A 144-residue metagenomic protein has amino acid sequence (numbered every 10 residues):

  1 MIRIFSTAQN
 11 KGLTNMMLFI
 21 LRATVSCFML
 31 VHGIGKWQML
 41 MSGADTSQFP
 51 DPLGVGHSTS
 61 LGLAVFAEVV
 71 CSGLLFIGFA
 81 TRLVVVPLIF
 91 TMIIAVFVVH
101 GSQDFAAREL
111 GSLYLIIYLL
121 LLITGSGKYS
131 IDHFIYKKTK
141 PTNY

Functional and structural regions predicted by a protein language model:
M1-Q38, S58-F66, V70, F76-Y144: Extended, low-polarity transmembrane helix blocks
Q38-A44: Membrane-interface loops
M41, L53, T91: Short, small-residue-rich loop/turn micro-motifs
A44-H57: Perimembrane loop-to-helix junctions flanking transmembrane segments
